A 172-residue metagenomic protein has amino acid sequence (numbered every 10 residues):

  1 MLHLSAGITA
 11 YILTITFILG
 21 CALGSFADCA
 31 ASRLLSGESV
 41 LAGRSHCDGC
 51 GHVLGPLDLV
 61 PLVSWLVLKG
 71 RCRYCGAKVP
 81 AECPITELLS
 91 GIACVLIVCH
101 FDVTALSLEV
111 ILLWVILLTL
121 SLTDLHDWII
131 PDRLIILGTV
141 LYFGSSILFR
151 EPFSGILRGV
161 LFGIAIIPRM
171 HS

Functional and structural regions predicted by a protein language model:
M1-L13, V95-E109, S145-I156: Helix-coil boundary and interhelical linker segments in multi-pass alpha-helical membrane proteins
M1-L35: Long, highly hydrophobic alpha-helical transmembrane signal-anchor segments
T14-I18, P84-I92, L96, S107-I111 (+2 more regions): Hydrophobic alpha-helical transmembrane segments
L23-D28, S90, C94, S145 (+1 more regions): Alpha-helical transmembrane segments of multipass membrane proteins
A27-C83: Membrane-proximal soluble regions of multi-pass membrane proteins
L34-S39, F101, A105, L125-H126: Membrane-interfacial segments
K69-K78, I92-F101, I116-H126, H171: Short juxtamembrane and helix-loop transition motifs at transmembrane-helix boundaries in membrane proteins
L112-S172: Functional transmembrane core segments of multi-pass inner-membrane proteins
